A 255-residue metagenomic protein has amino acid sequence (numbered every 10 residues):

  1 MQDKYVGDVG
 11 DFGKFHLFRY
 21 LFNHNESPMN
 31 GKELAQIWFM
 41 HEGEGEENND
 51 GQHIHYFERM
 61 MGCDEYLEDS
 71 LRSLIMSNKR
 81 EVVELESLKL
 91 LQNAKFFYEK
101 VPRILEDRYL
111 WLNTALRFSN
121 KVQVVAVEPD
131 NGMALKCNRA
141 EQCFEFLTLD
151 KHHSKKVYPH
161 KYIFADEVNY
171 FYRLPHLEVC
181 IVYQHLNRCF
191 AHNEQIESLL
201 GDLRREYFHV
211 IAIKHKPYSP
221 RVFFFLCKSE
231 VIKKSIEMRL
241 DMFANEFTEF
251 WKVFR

Functional and structural regions predicted by a protein language model:
M1-R255: Class I S-adenosyl-L-methionine-dependent methyltransferase catalytic core
